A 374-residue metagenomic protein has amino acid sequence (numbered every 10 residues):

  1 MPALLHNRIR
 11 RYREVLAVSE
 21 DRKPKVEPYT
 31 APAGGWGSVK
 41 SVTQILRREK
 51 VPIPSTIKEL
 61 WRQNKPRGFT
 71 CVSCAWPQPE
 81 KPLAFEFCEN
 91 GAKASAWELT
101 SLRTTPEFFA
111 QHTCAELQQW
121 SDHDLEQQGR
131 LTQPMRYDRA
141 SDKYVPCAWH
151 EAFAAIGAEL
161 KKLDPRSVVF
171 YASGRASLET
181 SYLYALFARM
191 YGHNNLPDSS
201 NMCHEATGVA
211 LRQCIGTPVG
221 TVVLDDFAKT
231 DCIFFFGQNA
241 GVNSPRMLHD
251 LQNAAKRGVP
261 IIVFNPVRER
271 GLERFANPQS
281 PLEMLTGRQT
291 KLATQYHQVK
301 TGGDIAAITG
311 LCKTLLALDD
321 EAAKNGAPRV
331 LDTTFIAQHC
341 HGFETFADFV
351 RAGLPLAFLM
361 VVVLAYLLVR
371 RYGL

Functional and structural regions predicted by a protein language model:
M1-G68, C74, E86: Intrinsically disordered, low-structural-confidence terminal and linker regions
H6-R8, V15-V18, K25, W97-E116: N-terminal capping/interface segment
R13-S41, G129-L374: Cofactor-pocket helix-loop regions in the catalytic cores of large enzyme subunits
C71-Q78, P82, R268: N-terminal, charge-rich interaction modules
P77-W97: Iron-sulfur (Fe-S) cluster-binding segments and ferredoxin-like electron-carrier domains, especially [2Fe-2S]
A92-H112, L272-K291: Charged, glycine/proline-rich intrinsically disordered loops and linkers
L102-R136, R189-D198: Short, compositionally biased "basic patch" segments
